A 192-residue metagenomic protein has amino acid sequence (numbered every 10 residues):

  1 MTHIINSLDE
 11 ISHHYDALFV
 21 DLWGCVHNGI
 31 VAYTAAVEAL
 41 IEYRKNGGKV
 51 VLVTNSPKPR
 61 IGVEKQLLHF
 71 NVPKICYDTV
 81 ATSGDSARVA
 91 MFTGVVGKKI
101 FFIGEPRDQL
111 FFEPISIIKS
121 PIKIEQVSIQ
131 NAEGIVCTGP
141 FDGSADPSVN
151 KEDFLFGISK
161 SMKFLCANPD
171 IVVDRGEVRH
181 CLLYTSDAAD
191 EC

Functional and structural regions predicted by a protein language model:
M1-V20: Non-catalytic pre-domain segments flanking phosphatase-related domains
I5-I11, I118-E133: Short acidic low-complexity segments
I5-L8, V26-L52, P59-E64, A81-V89 (+2 more regions): Short, acidic loop-to-helix structural element flanking the phosphoryl-transfer center in phosphate-processing enzymes
F19-D21, G134-G139, L165: Structural motif
R44-I122: Active-site phosphate-binding/coordination module
Q126-D146: Short, well-ordered secondary-structure micro-motifs within conserved domains or adaptor modules
D174-L183: Glycine- and acidic-residue-enriched helix-capping/strand-helix junction motifs
Y184-D187, E191-C192: Single conserved hydrophobic/aromatic residue that forms the stacking wall/gate of nucleotide- or nucleobase-binding
